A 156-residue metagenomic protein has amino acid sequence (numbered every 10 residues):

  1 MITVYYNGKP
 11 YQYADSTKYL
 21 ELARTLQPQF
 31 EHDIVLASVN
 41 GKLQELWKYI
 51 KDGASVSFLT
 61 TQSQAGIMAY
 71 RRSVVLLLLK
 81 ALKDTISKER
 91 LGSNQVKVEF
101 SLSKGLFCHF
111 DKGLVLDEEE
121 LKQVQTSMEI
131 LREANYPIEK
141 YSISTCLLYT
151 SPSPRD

Functional and structural regions predicted by a protein language model:
M1-V75, K80, S87, L91-G105 (+1 more regions): Ubiquitin-like/PB1-type beta-grasp interaction modules and other compact soluble beta-rich domains
A37, I138-K140: Generic structural motif
Y49, Y70, E120-L121, S151: Short acidic, glycine/serine/threonine-rich loops at helix termini
F100-K104, S142-L148: A glycine-rich phosphate-binding loop feature that marks nucleotide/adenosyl-phosphate handling sites
S103-L116: Short His/Asp/Glu-rich catalytic/ion-coordination signatures at enzyme active sites or charged loops
L114-V124: Extended, well-ordered alpha-helical scaffold/bundle regions in very large, multi-domain proteins
K122-I138: Conserved glycine-bearing catalytic or ligand-binding loops at nucleotide- and phosphate-handling centers of large
Y149-D156: Conserved small/polar residues in nucleotide/adenosyl-binding loops
